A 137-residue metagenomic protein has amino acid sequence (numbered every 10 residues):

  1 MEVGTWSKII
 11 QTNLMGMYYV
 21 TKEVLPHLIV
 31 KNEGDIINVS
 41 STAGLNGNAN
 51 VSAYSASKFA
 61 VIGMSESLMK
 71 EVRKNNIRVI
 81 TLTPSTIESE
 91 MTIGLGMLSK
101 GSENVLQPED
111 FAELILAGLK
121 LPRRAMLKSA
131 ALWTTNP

Functional and structural regions predicted by a protein language model:
E2-S7: Substrate-binding pocket helix/loop in short-chain dehydrogenase/reductase
T21, S57: Active-site helix of classical SDR
E23-N32: A short helix-coil junction within the Rossmann-fold of NAD(P)-dependent oxidoreductases
P26, K70-K74: Alpha-helical segment proximal to the catalytic Tyr-Lys
S41: Residue(s) in the substrate-gating loop at a strand-loop-helix junction that position the organic substrate next
N48-S52: Active-site loop immediately N-terminal to the catalytic Tyr-X3-Lys motif of short-chain dehydrogenase/reductase
T81-L82, M97-P137: C-terminal helical subdomain
